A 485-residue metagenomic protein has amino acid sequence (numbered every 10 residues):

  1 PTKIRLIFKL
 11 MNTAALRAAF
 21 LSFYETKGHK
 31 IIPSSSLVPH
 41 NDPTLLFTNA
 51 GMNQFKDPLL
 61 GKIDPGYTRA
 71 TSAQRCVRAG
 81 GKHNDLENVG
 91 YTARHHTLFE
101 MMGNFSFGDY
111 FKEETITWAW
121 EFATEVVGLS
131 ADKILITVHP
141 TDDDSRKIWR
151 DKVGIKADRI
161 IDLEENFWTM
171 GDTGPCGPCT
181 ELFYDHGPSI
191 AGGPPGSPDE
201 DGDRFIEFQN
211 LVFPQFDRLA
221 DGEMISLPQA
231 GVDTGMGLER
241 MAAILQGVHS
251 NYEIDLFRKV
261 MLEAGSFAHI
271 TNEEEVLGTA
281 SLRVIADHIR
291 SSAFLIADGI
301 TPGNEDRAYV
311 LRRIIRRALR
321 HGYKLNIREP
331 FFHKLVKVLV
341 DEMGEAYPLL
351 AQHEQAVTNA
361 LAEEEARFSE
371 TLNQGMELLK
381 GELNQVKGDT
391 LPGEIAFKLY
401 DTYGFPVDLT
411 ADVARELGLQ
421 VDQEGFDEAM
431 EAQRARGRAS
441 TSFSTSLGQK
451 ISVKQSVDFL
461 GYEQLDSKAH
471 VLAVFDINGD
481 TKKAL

Functional and structural regions predicted by a protein language model:
P1-L10: Short, Lys/Arg-enriched N-terminal segments with co-localized hydrophobic residues within the first ~10-30 amino acids
L10-L485: A glycine- and charged-residue-rich anion-binding loop/surface
